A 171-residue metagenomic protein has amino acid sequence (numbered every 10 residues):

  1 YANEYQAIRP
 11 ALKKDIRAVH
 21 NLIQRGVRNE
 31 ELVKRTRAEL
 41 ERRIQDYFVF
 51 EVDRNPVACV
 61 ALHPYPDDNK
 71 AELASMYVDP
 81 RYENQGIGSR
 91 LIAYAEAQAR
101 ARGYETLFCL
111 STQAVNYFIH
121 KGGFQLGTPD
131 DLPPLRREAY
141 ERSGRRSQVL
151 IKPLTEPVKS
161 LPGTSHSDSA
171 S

Functional and structural regions predicted by a protein language model:
Y1-K34, E51, E72, R146-S171: Short amphipathic alpha-helix that is part of the acyltransferase structural core
A11, C109-L110: Small/polar loops that bind or transfer phosphate-bearing groups
K14-A18, D68, Q113-N116: Short alpha-helical
R17, N21, D53-N55, A93 (+3 more regions): Replace "anionic and nucleotidyl ligands
L32-D53, V57-K70, A74-D79: A conserved beta-strand-loop-helix scaffold within acyl/acetyltransferase catalytic domains
V78, N84-A97, A101, C109: Conserved acetyl-CoA-binding loop-helix of GNAT-fold acetyltransferases
A101, E105, T112-Y140: Conserved active-site alpha-helix within GNAT-family acetyltransferase domains
Y140-R146: Surface-exposed acidic, glycine/proline-enriched linker/cap segments that occur as 15-30-residue helix-coil
